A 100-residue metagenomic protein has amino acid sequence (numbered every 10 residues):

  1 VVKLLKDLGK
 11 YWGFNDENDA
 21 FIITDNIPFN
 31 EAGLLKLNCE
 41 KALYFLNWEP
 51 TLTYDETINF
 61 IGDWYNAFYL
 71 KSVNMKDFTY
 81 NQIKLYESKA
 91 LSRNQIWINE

Functional and structural regions predicted by a protein language model:
V1-E100: C-terminal substrate-binding subdomain of Rossmann-fold SDR/epimerase-dehydratase oxidoreductases
